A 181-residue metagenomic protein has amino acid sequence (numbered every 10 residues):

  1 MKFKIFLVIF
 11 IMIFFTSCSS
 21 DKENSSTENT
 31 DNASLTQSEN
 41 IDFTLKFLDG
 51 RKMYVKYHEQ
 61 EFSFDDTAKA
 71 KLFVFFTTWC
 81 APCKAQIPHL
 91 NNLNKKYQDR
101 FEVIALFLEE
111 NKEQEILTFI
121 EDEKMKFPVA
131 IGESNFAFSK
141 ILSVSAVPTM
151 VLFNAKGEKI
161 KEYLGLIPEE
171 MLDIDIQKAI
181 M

Functional and structural regions predicted by a protein language model:
M1-M53, M181: N-terminal targeting signals for export/organelle localization
T44-K71: A short beta-strand-turn-helix
T67-A70, D99-E102, K126-P128, A155: Loop/turn elements at helix/coil->beta-strand transitions in domains of secreted/extracellular proteins
K69-K71, F76-W79, A146: Short pre-active-site segment immediately N-terminal to redox-active cysteine/selenocysteine motifs in thiol-based
L72-F73, V103, M150: Hydrophobic beta-strand anchors of alpha/beta hydrolase catalytic cores
K84-E123, S134-S139: Structural microenvironment flanking redox-active thiols in thiol-disulfide oxidoreductases
D122-K126, E133-Q177: Thiol/disulfide oxidoreductase modules built on the thioredoxin-like
